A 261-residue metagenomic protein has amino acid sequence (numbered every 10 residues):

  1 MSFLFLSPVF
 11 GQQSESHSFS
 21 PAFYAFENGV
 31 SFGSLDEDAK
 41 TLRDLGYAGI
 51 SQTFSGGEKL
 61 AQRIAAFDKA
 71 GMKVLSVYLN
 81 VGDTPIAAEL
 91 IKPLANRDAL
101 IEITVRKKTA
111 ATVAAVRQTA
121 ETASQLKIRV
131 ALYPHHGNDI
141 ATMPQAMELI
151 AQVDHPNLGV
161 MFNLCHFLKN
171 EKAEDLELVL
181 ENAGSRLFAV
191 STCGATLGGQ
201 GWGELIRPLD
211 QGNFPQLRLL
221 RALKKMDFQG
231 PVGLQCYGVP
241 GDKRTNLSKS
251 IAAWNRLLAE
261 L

Functional and structural regions predicted by a protein language model:
M1-P8: Bacterial N-terminal signal peptides
G11-F23, G33-T41, L45, E121 (+3 more regions): Histidine-acidic metal/acid-base catalytic patches
F19-N28, I50-Q52, K73-L79, A99-I103 (+4 more regions): Hydrophobic faces of well-ordered beta-strands that scaffold small-molecule active sites in alpha/beta enzyme cores
G29, L35-E58, R97: Catalytic domains of carbohydrate-active enzymes, especially glycoside hydrolases
S55-G56, N80-D83, K107, H136-N138 (+3 more regions): Active-site-proximal loop/turn and secondary-structure-junction residues that shape catalytic pockets, frequently
K59-V77: Short acidic, glycine/proline-enriched helix-loop-strand junctions
K69-G71, R97, Q125-L126, P156 (+2 more regions): Helix C-cap/helix->beta junction micro-motif
L79-V160: Active-site acidic/histidine proton-transfer and metal-coordination neighborhood in alpha/beta enzyme cores
